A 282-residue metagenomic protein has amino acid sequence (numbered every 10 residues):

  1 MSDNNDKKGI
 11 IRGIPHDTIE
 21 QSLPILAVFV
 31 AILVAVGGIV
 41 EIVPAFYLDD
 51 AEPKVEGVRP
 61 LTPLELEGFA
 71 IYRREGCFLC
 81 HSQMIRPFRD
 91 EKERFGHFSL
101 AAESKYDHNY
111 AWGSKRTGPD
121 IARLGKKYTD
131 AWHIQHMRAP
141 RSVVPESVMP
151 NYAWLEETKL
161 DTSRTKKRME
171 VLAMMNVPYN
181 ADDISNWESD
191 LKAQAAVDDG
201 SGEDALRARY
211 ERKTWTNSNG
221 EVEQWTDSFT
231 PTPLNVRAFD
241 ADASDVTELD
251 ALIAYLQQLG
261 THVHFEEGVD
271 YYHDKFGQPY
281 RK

Functional and structural regions predicted by a protein language model:
M1-L61, G220-F229, Y255-K282: Post-cleavage N-terminal segment of exported redox proteins
G13, P44-V58, P63-E67, S82 (+1 more regions): Sequence context of c-type cytochrome heme-c attachment sites
L26-A35, E93-E248, Y280: Electron-transfer interface patches adjacent to heme c in soluble/periplasmic c-type cytochromes and di-/multiheme
V43-D50, E75-L79, M84-F88, P140-R141 (+1 more regions): A generic secondary-structure signal for well-formed alpha-helical elements
D49-R73, I85-F88, K92, T117 (+1 more regions): Electrostatic cytochrome c docking/interface patches
G68, R74-M84, H133, L252 (+1 more regions): The canonical Cys-X-X-Cys-His
C80, E146-Y152, V263-Y272: Surface-exposed patches in mature extracellular/periplasmic domains of secreted proteins
M84, N151-L155, Q257: A mature extracytoplasmic/lumenal domain signature
